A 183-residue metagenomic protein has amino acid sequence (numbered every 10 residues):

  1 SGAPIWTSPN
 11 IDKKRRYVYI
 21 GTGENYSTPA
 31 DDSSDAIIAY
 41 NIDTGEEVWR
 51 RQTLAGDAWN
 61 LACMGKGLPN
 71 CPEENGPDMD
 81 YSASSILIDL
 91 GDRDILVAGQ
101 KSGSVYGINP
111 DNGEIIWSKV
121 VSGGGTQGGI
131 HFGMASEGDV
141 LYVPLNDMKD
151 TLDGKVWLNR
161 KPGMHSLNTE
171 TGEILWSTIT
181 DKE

Functional and structural regions predicted by a protein language model:
S1, D12-V18, S27-Y81, I86-E183: Extracytoplasmic/lumenal domain signature
T22-E24: Short, well-ordered beta-to-alpha junction loops that form the rim of enzyme active sites and present histidine/acidic
